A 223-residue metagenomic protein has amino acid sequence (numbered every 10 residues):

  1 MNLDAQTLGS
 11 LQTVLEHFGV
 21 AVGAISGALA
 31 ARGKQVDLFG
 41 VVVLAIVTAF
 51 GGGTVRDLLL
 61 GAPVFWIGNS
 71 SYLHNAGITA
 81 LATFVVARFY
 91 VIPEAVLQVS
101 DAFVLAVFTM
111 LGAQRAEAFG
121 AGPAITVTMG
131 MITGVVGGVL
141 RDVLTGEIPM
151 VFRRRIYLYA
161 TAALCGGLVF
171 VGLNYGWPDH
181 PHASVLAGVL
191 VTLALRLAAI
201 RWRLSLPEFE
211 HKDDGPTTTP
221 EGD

Functional and structural regions predicted by a protein language model:
M1-L11, L58-I67, G112-T126, G172-A183: Helix-coil boundary and interhelical linker segments in multi-pass alpha-helical membrane proteins
M1-L8, L204-D223: Intrinsically disordered, low-complexity non-transmembrane regions of multi-pass membrane transporters
L8-V20, V64-I78, G122-V135: Structural signature of hydrophobic alpha-helical transmembrane segments
T13-S26, L44-V47, C165-V169: The first (N-terminal) embedded transmembrane alpha-helix
H17, N69-H74, G122-T128, R155-T161 (+1 more regions): Loop-to-transmembrane alpha-helix initiation sites
A24-K34, D57-L58, L81-E94, V139-V151 (+1 more regions): C-terminal ends of transmembrane helices
F39-V47, N69-H74, E94-L105, M129 (+2 more regions): Cytoplasmic-side transmembrane-helix entry/capping segments in multi-pass membrane proteins
V43-V47, T54-L60, I132, V136-T145 (+1 more regions): Short, structured motif recognition centered on aromatic/hydrophobic residues
